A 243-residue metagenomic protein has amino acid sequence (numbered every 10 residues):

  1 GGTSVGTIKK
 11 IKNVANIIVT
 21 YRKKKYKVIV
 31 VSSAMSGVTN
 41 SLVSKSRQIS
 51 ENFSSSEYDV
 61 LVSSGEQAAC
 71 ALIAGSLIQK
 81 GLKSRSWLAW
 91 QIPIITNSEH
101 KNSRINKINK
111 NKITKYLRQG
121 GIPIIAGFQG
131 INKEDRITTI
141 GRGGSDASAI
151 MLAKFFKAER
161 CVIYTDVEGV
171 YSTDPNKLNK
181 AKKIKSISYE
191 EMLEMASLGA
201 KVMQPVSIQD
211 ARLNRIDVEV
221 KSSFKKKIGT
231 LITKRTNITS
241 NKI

Functional and structural regions predicted by a protein language model:
G1-I208, R212: Nucleotide/pyrophosphate-binding catalytic subdomain
S86, M192, V218-V220, I232: Generic structural hydrophobic/aromatic packing signal, biased to beta-strands
I122, D217, G229, K242: A residue-level signal for beta-strand positions that form part of recognition/binding surfaces within mature
P205-K226: Helix-enriched interaction subdomains in cytosolic or periplasmic regions, typified by TIR/SEFIR signaling/NADase cores
L231-I243: A conserved regulatory-domain signal marking ACT and ACT-like small-molecule sensing domains and adjacent regulatory
